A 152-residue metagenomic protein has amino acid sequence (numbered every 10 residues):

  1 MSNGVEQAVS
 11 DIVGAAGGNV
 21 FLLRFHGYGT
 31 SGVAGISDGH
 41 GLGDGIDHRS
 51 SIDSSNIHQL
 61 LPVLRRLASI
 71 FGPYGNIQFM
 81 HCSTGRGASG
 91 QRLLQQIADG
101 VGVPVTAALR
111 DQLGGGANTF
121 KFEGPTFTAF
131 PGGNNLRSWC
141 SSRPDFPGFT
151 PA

Functional and structural regions predicted by a protein language model:
M1-S51, T150-A152: Glycine-rich short-loop/terminal segments
N3, N19, N56, N76 (+2 more regions): Detector for Asparagine
E6-S10, L61, R65-A68, R137: Generic detector of well-ordered alpha-helical segments enriched in charged/polar residues, highlighting helical
H26, V33-G116: Catalytic cores of nucleophile-dependent amide-cleaving enzymes
A107-A152: Caspase-like cysteine protease fold
